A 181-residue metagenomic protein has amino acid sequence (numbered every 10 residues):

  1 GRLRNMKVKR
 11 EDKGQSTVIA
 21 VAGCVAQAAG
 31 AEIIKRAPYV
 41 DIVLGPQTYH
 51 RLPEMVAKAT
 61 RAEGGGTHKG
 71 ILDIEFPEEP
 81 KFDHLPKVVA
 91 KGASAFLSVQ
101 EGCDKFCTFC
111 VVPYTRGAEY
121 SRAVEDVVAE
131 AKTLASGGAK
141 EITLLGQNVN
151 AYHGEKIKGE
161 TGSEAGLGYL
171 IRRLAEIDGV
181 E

Functional and structural regions predicted by a protein language model:
G1-H153, L174: Proteins enriched for Cys/Gly/acidic motifs involved in redox and nucleic-acid/cofactor modification
G117, K156-T161: Short glycine-enriched, charge-decorated loop/helix-capping segments at active-site entrances that position
T161-E181: Alpha-helix-loop-beta-strand connector modules within alpha/beta enzyme cores
